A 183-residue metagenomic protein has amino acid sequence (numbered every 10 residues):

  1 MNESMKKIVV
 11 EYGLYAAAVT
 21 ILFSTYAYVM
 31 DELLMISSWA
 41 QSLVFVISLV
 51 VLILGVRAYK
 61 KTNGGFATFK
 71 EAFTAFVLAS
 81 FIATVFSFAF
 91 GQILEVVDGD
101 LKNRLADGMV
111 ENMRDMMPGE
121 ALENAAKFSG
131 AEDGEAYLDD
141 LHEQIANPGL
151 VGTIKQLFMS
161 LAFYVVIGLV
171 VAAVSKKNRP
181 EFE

Functional and structural regions predicted by a protein language model:
M1-K7, K176-E183: Short, charged juxtamembrane terminal tails flanking transmembrane helices
M1-N63: Transmembrane alpha-helical insertion/packing segments
K7, E11, Y15, T74-A83: Alpha-helical transmembrane segments of multi-pass membrane proteins
V19-F23, A27, S48-L52, A83-G91 (+3 more regions): Alpha-helical transmembrane segments of multipass membrane proteins
K60-T74: Amphipathic, cytosolic membrane-interfacial segments at TM-TM junctions
L78-D100: C-terminal halves and exits of single transmembrane alpha-helices
V97-A146: Membrane-interface interhelical loops and short interface/amphipathic helices in multi-pass inner-membrane
G134-V165: Individual transmembrane alpha-helix segments
